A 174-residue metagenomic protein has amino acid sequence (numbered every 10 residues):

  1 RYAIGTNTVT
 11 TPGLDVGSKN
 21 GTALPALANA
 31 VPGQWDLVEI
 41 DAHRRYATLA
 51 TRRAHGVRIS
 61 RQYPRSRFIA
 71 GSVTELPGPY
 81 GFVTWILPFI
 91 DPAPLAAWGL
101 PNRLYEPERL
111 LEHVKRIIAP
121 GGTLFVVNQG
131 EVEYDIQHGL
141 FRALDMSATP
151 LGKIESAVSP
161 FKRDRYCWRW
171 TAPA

Functional and structural regions predicted by a protein language model:
R1-T11, T22, A26: Conserved alpha-helix/loop element of class I SAM-dependent methyltransferases that forms part of the SAM/SAH-binding
N7, V31, I117-P120: A generic alpha-to-beta junction signature in SAM-dependent methyltransferases
L14, N20-I69: Class I SAM-dependent methyltransferase SAM/SAH-binding core
G71-T84: A short acidic, Gly/Pro-enriched loop at the edge of an enzyme's catalytic core that lines a small-molecule cofactor
G81-L104: A short SAM/SAH-binding and catalytic strip from SAM-dependent methyltransferases
P88, V126-E131: Short strand-turn motif at the edge of the Rossmann-like AdoMet-binding core
G99-P120: A short glycine-rich, Lys/Arg-flanked "PGG" loop and its adjoining helix->strand segment in the class I
Y134-A174: Class I S-adenosyl-L-methionine
